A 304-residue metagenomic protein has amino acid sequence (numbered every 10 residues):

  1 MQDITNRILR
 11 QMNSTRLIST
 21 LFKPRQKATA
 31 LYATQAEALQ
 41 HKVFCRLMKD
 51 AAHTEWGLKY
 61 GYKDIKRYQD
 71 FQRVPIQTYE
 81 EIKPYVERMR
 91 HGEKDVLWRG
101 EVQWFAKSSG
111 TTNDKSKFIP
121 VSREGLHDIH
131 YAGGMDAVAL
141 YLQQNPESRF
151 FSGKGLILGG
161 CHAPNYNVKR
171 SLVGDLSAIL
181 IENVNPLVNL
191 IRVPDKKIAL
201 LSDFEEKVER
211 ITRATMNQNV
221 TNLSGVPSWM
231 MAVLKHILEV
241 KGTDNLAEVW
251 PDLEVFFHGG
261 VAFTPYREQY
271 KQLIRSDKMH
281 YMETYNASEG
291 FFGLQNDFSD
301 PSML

Functional and structural regions predicted by a protein language model:
Q2-L304: Active-site phosphate/ATP/adenylate-binding loop shared across adenylate-forming ligases
